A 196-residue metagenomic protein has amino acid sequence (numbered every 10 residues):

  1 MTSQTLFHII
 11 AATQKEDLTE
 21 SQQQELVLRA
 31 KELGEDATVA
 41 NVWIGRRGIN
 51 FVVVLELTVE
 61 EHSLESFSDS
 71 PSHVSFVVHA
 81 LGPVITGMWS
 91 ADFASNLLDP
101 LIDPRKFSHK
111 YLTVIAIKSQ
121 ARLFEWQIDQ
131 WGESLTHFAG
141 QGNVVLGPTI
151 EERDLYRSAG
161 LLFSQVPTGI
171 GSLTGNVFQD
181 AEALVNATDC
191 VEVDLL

Functional and structural regions predicted by a protein language model:
M1-V52, H62-D69, P83-L196: Short S/T/G/P-rich N-terminal loop/turn motif that feeds into the first structured element of a domain
E56, S70-P71: A basic- and aromatic-enriched beta-loop-alpha substructure that forms the phosphate/nucleotide- and DNA/RNA-contacting
